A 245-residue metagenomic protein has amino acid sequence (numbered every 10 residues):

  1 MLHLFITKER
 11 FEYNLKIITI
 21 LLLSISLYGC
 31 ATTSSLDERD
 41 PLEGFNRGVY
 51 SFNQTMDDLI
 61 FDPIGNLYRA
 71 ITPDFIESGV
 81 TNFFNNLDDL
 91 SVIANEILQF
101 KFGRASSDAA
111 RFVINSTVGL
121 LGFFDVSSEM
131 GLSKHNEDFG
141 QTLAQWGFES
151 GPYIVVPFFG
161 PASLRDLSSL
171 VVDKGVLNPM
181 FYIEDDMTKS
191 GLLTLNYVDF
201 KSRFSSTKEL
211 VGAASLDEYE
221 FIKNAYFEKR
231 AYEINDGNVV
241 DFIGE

Functional and structural regions predicted by a protein language model:
M1-Y13: N-terminal secretory signal peptides that target proteins for export/translocation
N14-L21: Sec-dependent signal peptide recognition, specifically the positively charged N-region followed immediately by
Y28-G29: C-terminal motif of bacterial Sec signal peptides marking the signal peptidase cleavage site
T32-S34, E43, W146-E245: A structured, mid-to-C-terminal "fold-capping" secondary-structure block
D37-I60, L67: Post-signal peptide N-terminal segment of mature Sec-exported envelope proteins
S51, N66-R69, V92, E96 (+1 more regions): Short amphipathic alpha-helical coupling elements at transmembrane boundaries
D74-F100: A glycine-rich, hydrophobic loop/mini-helix early in the fold
N86, N95-S163: Mid-length scaffold segments of soluble, non-membrane domains
